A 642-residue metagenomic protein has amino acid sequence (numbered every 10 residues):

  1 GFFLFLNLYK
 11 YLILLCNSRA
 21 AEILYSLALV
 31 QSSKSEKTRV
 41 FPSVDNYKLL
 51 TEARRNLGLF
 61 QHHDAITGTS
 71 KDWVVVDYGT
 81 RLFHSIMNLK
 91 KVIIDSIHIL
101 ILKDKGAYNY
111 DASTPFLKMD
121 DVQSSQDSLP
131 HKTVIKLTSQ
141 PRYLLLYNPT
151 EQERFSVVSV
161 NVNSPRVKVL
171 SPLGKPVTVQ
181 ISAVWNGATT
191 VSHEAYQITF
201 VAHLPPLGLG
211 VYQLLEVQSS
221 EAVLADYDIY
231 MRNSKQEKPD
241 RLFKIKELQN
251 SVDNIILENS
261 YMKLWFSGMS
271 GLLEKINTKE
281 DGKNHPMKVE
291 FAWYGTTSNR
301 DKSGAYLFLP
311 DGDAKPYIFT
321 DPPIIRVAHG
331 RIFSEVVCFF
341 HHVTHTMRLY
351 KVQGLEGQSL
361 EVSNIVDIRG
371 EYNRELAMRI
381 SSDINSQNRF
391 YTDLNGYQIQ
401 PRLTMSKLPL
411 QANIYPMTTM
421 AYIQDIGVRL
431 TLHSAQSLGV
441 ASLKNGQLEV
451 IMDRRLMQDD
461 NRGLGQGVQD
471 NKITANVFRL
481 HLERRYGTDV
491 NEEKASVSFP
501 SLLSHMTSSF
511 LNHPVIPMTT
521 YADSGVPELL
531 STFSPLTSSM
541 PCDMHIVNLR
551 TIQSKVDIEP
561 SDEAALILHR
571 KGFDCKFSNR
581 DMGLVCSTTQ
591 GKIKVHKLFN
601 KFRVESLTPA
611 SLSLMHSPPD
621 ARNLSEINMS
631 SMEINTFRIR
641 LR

Functional and structural regions predicted by a protein language model:
G1-S128, Q140, D489-S501, T507-P514 (+1 more regions): Metal- or metallocofactor-binding catalytic centers and their adjacent structured scaffolds across diverse enzyme
L15, I94-R642: C-terminal (or distal) subdomains of carbohydrate-active enzymes
